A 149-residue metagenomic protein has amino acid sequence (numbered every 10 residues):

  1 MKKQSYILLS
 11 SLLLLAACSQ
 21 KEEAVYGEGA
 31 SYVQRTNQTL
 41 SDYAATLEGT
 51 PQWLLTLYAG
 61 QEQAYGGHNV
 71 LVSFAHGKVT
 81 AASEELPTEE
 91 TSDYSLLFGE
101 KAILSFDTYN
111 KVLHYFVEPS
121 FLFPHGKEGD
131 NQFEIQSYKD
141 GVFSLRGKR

Functional and structural regions predicted by a protein language model:
M1-K2, S19: Intrinsically disordered, low-complexity sequence elements enriched in Ser/Thr/Gly/Pro
K2-L9: Sec-dependent signal peptide recognition, specifically the positively charged N-region followed immediately by
L14-A17: C-terminal motif of bacterial Sec signal peptides marking the signal peptidase cleavage site
Q20-I103: Acidic/polar, low-complexity intrinsically disordered N-terminal segments immediately downstream of a Sec signal
A24-Y26, D107-R149: Beta-sheet ligand-binding and adhesion/scaffold domains
